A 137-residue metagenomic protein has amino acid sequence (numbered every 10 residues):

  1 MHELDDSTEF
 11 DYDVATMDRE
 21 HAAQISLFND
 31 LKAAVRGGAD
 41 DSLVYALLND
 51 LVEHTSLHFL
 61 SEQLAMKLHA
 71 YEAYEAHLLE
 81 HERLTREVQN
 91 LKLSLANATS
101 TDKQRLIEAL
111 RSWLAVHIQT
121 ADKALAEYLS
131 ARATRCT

Functional and structural regions predicted by a protein language model:
M1-T137: Small-residue-biased structural context
